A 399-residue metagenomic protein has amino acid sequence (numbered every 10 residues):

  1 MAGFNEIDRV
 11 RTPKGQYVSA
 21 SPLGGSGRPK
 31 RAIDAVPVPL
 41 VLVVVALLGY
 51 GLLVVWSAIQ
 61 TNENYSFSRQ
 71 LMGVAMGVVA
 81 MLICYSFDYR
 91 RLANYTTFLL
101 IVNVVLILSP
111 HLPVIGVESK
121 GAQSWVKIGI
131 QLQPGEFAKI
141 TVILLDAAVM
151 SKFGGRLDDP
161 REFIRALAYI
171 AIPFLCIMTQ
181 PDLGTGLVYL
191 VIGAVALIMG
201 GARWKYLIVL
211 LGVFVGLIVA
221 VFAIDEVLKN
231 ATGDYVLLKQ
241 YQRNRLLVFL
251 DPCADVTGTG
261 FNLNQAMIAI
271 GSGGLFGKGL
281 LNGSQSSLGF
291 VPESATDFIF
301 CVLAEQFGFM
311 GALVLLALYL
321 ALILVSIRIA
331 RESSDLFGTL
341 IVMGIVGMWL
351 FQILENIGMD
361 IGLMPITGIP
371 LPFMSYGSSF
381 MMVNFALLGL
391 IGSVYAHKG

Functional and structural regions predicted by a protein language model:
A2-L47, L53-P181, I357-P372, Y376 (+2 more regions): Membrane-helix boundary/helix-loop-helix interface segments in multi-pass membrane proteins
R69, R161-A166, L210, V236 (+2 more regions): Alpha-helical transmembrane segments of multi-pass membrane proteins, especially transporters and channels
M72-M76, Q306-I323: Hydrophobic alpha-helical transmembrane segments
A75-V79, T97-F98, N103, F163-C176 (+2 more regions): Hydrophobic alpha-helical segments of polytopic membrane proteins
V79, F87, L145, V219 (+6 more regions): Transmembrane alpha-helix boundary/anchor motif
S119-W125, V209-G311, L336-F337: Hydrophobic, glycine- and aromatic-enriched re-entrant/interface helices and adjoining loop segments
M150, L187, I192-Y206, S284-G311 (+1 more regions): Interfacial segments of multi-pass membrane proteins
R328-T367: Loop-to-helix entry and N-terminal half of a specific, functionally important transmembrane alpha helix in multi-pass
